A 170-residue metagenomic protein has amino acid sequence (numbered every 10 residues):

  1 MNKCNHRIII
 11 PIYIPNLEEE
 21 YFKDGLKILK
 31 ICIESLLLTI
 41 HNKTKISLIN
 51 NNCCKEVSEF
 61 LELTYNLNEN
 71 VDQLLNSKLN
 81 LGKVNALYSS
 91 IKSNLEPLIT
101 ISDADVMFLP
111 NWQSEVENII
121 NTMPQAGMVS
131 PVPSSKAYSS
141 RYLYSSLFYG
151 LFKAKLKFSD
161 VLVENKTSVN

Functional and structural regions predicted by a protein language model:
M1-L38: N-proximal low-complexity "stem/linker" segments adjacent to membrane-targeting elements
K3-H6, L37-L48, N70-Q73: Short loop->beta transition adjacent to catalytic acidic/histidine clusters or analogous donor-positioning motifs
I49-F60: A conserved acidic beta->alpha catalytic loop
V57, K83-L87, W112: Conserved donor sugar-nucleotide recognition element shared by glycan-biosynthetic enzymes
E62-L81: Conserved donor nucleotide-binding strand/loop of the catalytic core
L87-L98: Active-site nucleotide-sugar/metal-binding loop of Leloir-type enzymes
E96-M107: Short beta-strand-to-loop acidic/aromatic patch adjacent to the donor-nucleotide binding site
Q113-E117, N121-N170: Conserved catalytic core of nucleotide-sugar-dependent glycosyltransferases
